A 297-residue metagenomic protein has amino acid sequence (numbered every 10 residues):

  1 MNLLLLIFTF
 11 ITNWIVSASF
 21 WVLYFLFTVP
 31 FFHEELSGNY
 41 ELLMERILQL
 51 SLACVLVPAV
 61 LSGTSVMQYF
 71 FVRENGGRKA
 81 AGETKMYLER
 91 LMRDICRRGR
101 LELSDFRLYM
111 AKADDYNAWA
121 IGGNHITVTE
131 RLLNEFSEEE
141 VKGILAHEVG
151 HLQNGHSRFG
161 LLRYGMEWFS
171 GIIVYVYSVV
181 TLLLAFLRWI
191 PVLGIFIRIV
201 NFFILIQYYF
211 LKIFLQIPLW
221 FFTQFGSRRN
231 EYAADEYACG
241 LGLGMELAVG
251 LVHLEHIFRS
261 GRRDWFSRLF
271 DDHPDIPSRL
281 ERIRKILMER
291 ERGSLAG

Functional and structural regions predicted by a protein language model:
M1-D114, S170-R228, H256-D264, I286-G297: Hydrophobic or amphipathic, alpha-helical segments that drive membrane association/targeting
M92-C96, S227-G244: An active-site-proximal "capping" alpha-helix that borders the catalytic cofactor pocket
D105, L162-G165, G244-L254: Acidic/histidine metal-binding catalytic segments
N117-N124: A short, glycine/Asx- and small/polar-enriched loop/turn that sits immediately N-terminal to a beta-strand
T127-G143: Short pre-active-site segment immediately N-terminal to the catalytic Zn-binding motif
V128, G143-H151, G155-H156, D235: Active-site recognition of the HExxH zinc-binding catalytic motif
V149-W168, L243-G244: Catalytic Zn2+-binding segment of zinc metalloproteases
I276-R282: Amphipathic alpha-helical oligomerization/assembly segments
